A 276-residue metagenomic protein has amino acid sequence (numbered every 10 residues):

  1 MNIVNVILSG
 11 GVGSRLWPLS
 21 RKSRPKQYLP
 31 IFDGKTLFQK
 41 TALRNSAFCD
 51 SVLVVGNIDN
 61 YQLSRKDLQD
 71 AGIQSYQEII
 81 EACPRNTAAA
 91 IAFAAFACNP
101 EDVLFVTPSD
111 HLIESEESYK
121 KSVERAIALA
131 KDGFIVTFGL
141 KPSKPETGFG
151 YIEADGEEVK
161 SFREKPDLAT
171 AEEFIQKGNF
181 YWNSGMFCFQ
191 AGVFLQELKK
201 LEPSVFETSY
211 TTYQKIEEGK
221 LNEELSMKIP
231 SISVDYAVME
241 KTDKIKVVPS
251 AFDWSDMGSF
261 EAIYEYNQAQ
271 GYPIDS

Functional and structural regions predicted by a protein language model:
M1, G192-S276: Left-handed beta-helix
M1-I3, C49-D50, Q74-S75, P100-D102 (+5 more regions): Short coil/turn connectors at secondary-structure junctions
M1-I7, P18, P30-V106, L112-E114 (+1 more regions): Conserved N-terminal catalytic core of the sugar/cofactor nucleotidyltransferase
G10-L16: Conserved adenylation A10 loop of the ANL superfamily
Y28, E78-I79, I135-T137, V247: Conserved beta-strand scaffold positions in the cores of enzyme catalytic domains, especially in NTP/NDP-utilizing
F38, A94, D110, I152 (+2 more regions): Residue-level signal for inorganic ion chemistry
L53, L104, N179, M186-F187 (+1 more regions): A residue-level structural signature of the nucleotidyltransferase/glycosyltransferase Rossmann-like core
S115-I216, L225: Conserved core of the sugar-phosphate nucleotidyltransferase
